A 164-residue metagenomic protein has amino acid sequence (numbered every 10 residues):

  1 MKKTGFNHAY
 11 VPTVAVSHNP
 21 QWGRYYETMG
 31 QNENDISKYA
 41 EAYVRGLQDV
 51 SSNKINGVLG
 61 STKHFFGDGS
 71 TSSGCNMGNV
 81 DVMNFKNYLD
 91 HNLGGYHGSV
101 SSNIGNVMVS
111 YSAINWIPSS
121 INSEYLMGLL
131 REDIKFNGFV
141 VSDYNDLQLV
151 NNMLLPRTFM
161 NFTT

Functional and structural regions predicted by a protein language model:
M1-T164: Glycoside hydrolase catalytic-domain context in secreted enzymes
